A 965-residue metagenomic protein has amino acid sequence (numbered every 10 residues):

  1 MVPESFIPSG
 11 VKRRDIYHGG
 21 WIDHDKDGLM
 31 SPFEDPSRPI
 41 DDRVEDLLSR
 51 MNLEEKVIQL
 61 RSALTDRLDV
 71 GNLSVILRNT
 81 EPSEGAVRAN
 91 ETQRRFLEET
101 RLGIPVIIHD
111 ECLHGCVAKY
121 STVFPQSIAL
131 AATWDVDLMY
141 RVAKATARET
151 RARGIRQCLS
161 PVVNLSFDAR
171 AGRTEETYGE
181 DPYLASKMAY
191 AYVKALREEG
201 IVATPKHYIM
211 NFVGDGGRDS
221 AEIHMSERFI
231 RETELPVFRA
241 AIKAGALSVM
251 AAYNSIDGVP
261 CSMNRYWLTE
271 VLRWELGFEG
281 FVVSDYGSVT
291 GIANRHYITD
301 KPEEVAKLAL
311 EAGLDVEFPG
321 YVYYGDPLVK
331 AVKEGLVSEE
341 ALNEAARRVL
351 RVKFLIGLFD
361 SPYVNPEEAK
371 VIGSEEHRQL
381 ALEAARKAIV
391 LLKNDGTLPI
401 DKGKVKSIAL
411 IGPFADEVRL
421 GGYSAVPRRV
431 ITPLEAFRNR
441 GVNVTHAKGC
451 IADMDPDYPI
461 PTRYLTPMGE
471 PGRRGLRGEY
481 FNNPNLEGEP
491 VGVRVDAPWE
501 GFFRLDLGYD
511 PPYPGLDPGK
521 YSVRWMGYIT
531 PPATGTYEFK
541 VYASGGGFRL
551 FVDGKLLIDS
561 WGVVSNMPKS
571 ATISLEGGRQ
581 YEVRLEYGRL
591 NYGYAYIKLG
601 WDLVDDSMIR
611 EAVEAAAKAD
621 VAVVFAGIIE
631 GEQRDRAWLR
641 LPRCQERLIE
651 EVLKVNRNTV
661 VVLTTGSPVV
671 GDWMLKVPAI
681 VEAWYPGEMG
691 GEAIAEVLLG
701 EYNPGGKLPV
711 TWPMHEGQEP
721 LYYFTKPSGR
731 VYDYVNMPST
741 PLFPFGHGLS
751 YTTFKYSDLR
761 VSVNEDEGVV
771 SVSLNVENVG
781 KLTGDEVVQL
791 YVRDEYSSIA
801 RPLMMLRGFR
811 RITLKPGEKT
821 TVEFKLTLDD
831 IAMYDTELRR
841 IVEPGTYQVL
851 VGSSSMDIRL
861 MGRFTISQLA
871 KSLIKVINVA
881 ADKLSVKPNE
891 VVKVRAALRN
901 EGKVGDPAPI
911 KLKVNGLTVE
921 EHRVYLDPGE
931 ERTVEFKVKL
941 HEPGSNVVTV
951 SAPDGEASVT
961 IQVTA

Functional and structural regions predicted by a protein language model:
M1-E538, Y542-A832, E843-M856, Y925-P928 (+1 more regions): Glycoside hydrolase catalytic-domain context in secreted enzymes
G545-R549, V914-E920: Short, solvent-exposed loop/linker segments at beta-strand-coil boundaries, enriched for Pro/Gly and Ser/Thr
F754-S757, K871-V879: Proline-enriched interdomain boundary motifs that mark the N-terminal boundary and often initiate the first structured
V763-G768, L884-E890: Short, solvent-exposed loop/linker segments at the N-terminal edge of repeated beta-sheet extracellular domains
S773-E777, K893-E901: Short edge beta-strand/loop segments characteristic of extracellular beta-sandwich folds
K781-T783, E901-G905: Extracellular acidic loop/turn motifs
L828-L869, E942-A965: Terminal connector regions
